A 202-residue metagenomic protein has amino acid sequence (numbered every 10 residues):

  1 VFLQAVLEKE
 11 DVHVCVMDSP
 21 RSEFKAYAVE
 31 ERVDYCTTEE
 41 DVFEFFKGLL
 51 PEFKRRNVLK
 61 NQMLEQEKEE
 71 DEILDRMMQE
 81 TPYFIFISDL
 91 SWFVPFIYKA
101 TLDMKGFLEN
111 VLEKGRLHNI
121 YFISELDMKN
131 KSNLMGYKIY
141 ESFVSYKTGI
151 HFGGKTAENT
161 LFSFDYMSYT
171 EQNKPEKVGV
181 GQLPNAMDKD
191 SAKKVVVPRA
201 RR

Functional and structural regions predicted by a protein language model:
V1-E65, D75-A157, T170-E171: P-loop NTPase catalytic phosphate-binding loop
Y137-R202: Phosphate-binding and hydrolysis-coupling loops of NTP-dependent motor/remodeling domains
